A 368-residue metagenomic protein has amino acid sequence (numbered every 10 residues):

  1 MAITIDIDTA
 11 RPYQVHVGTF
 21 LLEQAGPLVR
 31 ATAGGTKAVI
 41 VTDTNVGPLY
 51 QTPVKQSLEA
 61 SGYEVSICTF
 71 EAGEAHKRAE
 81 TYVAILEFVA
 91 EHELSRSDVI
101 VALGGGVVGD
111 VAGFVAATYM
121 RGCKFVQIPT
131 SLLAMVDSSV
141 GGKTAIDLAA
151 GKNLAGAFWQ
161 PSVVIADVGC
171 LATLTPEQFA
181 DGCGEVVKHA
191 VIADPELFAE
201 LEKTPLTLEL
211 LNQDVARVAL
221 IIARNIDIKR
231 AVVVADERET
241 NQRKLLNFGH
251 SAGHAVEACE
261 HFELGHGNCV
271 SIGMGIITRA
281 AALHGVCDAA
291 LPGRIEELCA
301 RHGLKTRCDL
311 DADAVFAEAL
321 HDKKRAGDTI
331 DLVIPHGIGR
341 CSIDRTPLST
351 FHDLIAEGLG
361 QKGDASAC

Functional and structural regions predicted by a protein language model:
M1-V99: ATP/NTP phosphate-donor binding region
T32, E93-S95, T118-M120, D147-L148 (+6 more regions): Solvent-exposed alpha-helices and their adjacent loops that cap or buttress functional pockets in soluble metabolic
E91, Q160-V163, G169-P176, G184-E196 (+9 more regions): Generic secondary-structure signature for well-ordered alpha-helical cores
V107-F114, M135-V136, A255: Short glycine/serine/threonine-rich phosphate/pyrophosphate-binding segments that cradle anionic phosphate groups
F114-T207: A glycine/threonine-rich phosphate-anchoring loop and its flanking beta-alpha core in nucleotide/phosphate-binding
G184-V187, V286-C368: C-terminal charged capping/lid subdomain of soluble metabolic enzymes
T204-A314: Active-site segments that bind and position negatively charged phosphate/pyrophosphate groups
